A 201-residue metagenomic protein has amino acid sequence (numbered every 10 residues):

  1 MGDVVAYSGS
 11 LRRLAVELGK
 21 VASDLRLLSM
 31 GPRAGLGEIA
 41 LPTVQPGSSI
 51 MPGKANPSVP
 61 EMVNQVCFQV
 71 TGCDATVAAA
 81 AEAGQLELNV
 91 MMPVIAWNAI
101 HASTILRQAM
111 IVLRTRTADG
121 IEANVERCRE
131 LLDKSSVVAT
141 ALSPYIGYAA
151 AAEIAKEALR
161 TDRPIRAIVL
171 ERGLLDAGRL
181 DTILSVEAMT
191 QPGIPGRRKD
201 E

Functional and structural regions predicted by a protein language model:
M1-E201: Conserved, well-structured ligand/cofactor-binding cores
